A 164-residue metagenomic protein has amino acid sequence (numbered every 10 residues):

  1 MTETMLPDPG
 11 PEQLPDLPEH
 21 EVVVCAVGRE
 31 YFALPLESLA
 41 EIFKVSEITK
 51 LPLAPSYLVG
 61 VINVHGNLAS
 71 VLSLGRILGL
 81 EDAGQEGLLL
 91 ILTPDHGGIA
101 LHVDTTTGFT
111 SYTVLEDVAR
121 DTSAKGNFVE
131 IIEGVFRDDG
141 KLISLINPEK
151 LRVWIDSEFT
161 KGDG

Functional and structural regions predicted by a protein language model:
M1-G164: An acidic, low-aromatic, low-complexity terminal/linker signal
